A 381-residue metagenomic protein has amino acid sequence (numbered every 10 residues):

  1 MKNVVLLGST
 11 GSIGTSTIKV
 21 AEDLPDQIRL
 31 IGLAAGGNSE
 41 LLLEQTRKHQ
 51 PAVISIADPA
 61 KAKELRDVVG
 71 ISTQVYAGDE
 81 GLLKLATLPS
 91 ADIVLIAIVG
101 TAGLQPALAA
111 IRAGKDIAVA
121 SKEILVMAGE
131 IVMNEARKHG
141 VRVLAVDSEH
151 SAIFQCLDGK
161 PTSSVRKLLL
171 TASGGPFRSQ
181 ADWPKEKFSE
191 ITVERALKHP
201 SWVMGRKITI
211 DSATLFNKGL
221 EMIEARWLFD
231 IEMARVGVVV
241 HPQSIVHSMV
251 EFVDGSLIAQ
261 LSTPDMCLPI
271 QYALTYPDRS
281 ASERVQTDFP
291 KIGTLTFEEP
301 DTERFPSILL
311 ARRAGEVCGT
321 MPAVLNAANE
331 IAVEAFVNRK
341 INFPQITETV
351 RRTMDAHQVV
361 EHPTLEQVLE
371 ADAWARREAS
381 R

Functional and structural regions predicted by a protein language model:
M1-R381: Catalytic, metal-anchored helix/loop core of enzyme active sites in primary metabolism
